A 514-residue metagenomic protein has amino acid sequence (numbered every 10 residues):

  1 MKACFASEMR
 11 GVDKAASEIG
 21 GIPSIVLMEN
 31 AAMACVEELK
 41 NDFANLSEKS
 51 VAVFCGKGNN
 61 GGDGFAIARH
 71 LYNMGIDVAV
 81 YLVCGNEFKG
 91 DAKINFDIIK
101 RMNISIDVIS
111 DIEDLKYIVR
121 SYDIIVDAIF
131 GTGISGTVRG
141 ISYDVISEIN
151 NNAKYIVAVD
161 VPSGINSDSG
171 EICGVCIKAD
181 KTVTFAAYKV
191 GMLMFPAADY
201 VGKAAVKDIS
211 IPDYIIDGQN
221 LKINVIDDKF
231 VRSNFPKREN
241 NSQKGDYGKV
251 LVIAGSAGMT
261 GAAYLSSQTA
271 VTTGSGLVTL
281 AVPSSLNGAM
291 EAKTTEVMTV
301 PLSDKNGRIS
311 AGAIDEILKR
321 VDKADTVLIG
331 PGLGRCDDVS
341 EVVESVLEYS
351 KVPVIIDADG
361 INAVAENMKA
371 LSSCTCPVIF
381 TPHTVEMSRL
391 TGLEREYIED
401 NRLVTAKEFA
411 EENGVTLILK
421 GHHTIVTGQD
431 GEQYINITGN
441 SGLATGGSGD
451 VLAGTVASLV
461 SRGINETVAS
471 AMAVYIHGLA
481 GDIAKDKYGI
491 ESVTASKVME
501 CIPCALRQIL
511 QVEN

Functional and structural regions predicted by a protein language model:
M1-V83, M192-P353, N362-I379, T384-N514: Small-residue (G/A/S/T)-rich helix-start motifs and N-terminal tracts that mark the onset
E37-I129, T137-V159: Nucleotide and nucleotide-moiety/phosphate-recognizing core
K89-D91, I118, D168-S169, V175 (+3 more regions): Short Asp/Glu-rich motifs
F96, S142-I146, A179, I314 (+2 more regions): Amphipathic alpha-helical segments in well-structured domains
D111-D114, S163-S167, V190, G360-V364: Short acidic loop-to-helix transition motifs that present clustered carboxylates
V119-D123, C176, V321-D322, L347: A short, aliphatic-rich alpha-helical micro-motif
Y122-I124, I129-L221: Internal gly/pro-rich beta-alpha loop/helix module that stabilizes soluble enzyme cofactors or their anionic handles
